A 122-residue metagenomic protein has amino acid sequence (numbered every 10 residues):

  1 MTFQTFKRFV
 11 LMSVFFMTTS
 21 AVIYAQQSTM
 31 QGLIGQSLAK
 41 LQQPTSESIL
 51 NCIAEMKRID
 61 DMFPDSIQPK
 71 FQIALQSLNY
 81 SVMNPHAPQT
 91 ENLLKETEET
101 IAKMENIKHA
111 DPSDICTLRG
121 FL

Functional and structural regions predicted by a protein language model:
M1-L33: Bacterial Sec-dependent N-terminal signal peptides
V14, L38-Q42, E105: Generic secondary-structure transition motif, activating predominantly at the C-termini of alpha-helices
Q27-A39, P64-N84, H109-L122: Amphipathic alpha-helical repeat scaffolds of TPR domains
T29, L33, N51-M62: N-terminal segments that cap or nucleate solenoid repeat domains
Q42-M56, A87-E99: Helix-turn-helix repeat elements of alpha-solenoid scaffolds
T90-L122: Surface-exposed, polar helix/loop patches in the mature regions of secreted/periplasmic/lumenal proteins that form
